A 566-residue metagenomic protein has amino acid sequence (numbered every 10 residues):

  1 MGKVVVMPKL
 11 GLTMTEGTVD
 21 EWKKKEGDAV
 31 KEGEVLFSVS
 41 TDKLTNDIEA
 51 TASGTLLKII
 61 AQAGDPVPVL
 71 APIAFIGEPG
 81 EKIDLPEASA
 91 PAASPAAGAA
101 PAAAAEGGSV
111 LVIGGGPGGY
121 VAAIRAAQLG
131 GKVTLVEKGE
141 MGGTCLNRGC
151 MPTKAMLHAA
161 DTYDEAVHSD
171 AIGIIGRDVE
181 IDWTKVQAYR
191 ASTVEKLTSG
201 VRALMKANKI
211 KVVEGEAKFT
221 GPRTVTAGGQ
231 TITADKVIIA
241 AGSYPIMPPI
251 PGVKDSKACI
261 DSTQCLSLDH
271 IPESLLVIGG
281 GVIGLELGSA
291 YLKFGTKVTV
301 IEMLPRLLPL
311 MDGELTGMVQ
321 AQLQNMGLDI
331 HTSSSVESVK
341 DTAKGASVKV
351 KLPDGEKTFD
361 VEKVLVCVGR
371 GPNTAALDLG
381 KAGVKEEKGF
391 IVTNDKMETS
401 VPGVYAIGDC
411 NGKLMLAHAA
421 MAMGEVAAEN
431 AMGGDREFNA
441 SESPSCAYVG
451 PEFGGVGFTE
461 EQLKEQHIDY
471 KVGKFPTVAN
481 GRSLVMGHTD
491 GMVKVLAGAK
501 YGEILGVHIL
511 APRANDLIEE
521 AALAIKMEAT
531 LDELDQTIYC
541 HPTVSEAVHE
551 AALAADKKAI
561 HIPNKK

Functional and structural regions predicted by a protein language model:
M1-Y120, I124, T134, G143 (+1 more regions): Mobile cofactor-carrier "swinging-arm" domains
E106-G107, I124-G131, V136-I271, T299 (+7 more regions): Glycine-rich flavin
E106-G108, G228-K236, D354-K363, S400: Core beta-strand elements of the Rossmann-like FAD/NAD(P) dinucleotide-binding domain in flavoenzyme oxidoreductases
I113, A127-G139, T144, M151 (+3 more regions): Flexible, glycine-rich terminal cap/loop adjacent to redox cofactors in electron-transfer oxidoreductases
I113, A217, I232-G242, V277-I278 (+4 more regions): Short hydrophobic core segments
G114-P117, K138-G139, I278-G281, D409: Glycine-rich Rossmann-fold phosphate-binding loop(s) that bind the pyrophosphate of adenine dinucleotide cofactors
C150, A241-K297, I301, M326-I330 (+3 more regions): Glycine-rich dinucleotide-binding loop and its adjacent helix/turn
K254-P272, T358-M432, D516: FAD-site-proximal beta/loop scaffold in flavoenzymes
